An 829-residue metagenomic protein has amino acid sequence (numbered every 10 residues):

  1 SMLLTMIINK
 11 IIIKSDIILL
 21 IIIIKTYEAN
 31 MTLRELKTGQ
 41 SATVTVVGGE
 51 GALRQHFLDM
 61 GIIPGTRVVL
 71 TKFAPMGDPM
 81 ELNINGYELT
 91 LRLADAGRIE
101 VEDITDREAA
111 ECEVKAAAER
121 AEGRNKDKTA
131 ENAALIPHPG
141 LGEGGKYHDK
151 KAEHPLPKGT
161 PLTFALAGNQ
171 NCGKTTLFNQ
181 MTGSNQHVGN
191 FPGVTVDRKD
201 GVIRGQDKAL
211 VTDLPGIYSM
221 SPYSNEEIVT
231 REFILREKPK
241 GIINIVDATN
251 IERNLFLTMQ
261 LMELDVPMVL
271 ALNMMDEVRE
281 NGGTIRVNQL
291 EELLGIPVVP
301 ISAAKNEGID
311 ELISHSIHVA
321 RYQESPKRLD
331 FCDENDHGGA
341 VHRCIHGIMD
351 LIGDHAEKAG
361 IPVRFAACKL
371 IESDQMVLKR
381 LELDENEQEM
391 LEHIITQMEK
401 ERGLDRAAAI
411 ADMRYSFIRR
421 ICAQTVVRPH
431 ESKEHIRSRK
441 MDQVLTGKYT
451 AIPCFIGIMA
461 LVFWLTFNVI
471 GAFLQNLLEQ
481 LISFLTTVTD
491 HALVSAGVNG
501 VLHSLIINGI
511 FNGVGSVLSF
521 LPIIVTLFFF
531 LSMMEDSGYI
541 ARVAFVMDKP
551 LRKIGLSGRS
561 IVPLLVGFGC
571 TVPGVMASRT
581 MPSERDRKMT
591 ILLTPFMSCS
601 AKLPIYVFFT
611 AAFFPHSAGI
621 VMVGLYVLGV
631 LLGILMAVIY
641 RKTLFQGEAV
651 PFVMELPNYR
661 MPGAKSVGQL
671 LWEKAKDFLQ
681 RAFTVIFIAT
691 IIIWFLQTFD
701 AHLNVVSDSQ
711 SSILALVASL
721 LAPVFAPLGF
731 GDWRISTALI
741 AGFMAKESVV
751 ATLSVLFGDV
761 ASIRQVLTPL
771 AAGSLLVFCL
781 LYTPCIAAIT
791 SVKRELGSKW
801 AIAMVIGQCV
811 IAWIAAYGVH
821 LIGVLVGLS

Functional and structural regions predicted by a protein language model:
I136-S219: Conserved G1/Walker A P-loop phosphate-binding module
R231-P297: Conserved C-terminal guanine-recognition region of P-loop GTPase G domains, centered on the G4
V269, R279-H430: Alpha-helical transmembrane helix bundles of large polytopic membrane transport and channel proteins
A408-A409, R428, A472-I510, I554 (+3 more regions): Extended, low-charge hydrophobic alpha-helical regions
L445-F545: Core alpha-helical transmembrane segments of integral membrane proteins
C454-L465, L527-S532, T610-A612, L625-I639 (+3 more regions): Hydrophobic core segments of alpha-helical transmembrane domains in multi-pass membrane transport and ion-translocation
Q480, F484-V488, A541-T571, Q646-L670: Juxtamembrane inter-helical linkers in multi-pass membrane proteins
S600-V623, A787-G797, G818-S829: Transmembrane helix-loop junctions at the membrane interface of multipass transporters and ion channels
